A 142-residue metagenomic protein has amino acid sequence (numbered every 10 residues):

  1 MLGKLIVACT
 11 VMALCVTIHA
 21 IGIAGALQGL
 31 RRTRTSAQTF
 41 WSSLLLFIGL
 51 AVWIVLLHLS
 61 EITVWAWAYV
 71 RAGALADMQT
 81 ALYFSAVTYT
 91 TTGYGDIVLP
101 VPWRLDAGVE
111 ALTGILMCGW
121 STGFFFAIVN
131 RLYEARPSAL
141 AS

Functional and structural regions predicted by a protein language model:
M1-G3, F40-L45, E61-V64, V70 (+1 more regions): Short amphipathic alpha-helical segments, especially helix-boundary/capping motifs
M1-V55, C118-S142: Cytoplasmic (intracellular) domains, linkers, and terminal tails of multi-pass ion channels
T10-H19, T80-R136: Pore domain of cation channels
L30, A72, R104-A107, S138: Single-residue recognition of alpha-helix boundary sites
L57-F84: Outer-pore turret/helix-boundary of cation channels
